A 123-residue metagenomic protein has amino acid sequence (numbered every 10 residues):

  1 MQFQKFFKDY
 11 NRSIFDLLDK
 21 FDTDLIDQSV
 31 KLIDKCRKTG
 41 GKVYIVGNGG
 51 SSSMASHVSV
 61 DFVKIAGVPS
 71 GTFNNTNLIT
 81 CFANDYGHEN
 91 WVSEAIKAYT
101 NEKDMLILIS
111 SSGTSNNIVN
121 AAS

Functional and structural regions predicted by a protein language model:
M1-F21: Generic N-terminal amphipathic, Lys/Arg-enriched alpha-helix
F7, N11-I14, S29, A55 (+2 more regions): A general structural signal for well-ordered alpha-helical segments in protein cores
D19-T23, F82-Y86, S110: Short, flexible loop segments at the rims of nucleotide/cofactor-binding pockets, characterized by
D19-T39: A short, well-structured juxtamembrane/interface segment
L25-L32, W91, A95, N117: Well-ordered alpha-helical segments embedded in enzymatic catalytic cores
D34-T100, M105: Glycine-rich, small/polar surface segments that engage phosphate groups of diverse ligands
E102-S123: C-terminal binding/interaction regions
